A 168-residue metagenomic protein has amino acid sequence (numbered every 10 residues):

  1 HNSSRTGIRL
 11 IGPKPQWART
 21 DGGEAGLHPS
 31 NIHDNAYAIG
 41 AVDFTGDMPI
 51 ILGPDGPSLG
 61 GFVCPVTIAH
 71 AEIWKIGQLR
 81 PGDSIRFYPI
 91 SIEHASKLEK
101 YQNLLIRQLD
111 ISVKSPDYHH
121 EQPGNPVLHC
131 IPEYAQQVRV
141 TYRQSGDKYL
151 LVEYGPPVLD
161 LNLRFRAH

Functional and structural regions predicted by a protein language model:
H1-H168: Glycine-rich active-site loops that engage anionic ligands at enzyme catalytic sites
